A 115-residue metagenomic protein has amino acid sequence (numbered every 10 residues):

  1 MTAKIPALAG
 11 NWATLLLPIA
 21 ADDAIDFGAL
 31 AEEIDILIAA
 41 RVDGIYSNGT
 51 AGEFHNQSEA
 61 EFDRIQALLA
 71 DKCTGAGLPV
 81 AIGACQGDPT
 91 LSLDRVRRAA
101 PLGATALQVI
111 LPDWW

Functional and structural regions predicted by a protein language model:
T2-W115: Active-site beta->alpha loop and helix N-cap motifs at the rims of alpha/beta catalytic domains
